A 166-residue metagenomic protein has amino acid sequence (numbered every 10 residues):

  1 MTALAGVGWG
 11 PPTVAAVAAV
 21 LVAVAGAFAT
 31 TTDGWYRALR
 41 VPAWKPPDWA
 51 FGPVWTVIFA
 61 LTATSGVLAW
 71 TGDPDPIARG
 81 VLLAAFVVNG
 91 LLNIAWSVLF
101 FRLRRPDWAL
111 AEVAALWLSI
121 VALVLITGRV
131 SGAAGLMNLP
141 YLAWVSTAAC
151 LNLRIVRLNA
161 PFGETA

Functional and structural regions predicted by a protein language model:
T2-F28: N-terminal signal-anchor transmembrane alpha helix
V20-A23, P76-V88: Structural signature of hydrophobic alpha-helical transmembrane segments
T30-P47, I155-A166: Cytosolic, membrane-interface loops and tails of multi-pass inner-membrane proteins
W35-R37, I94-R104: C-terminal ends of transmembrane helices
P46-A60, R105-L116: Membrane-interface loop-to-helix entry segments
V54-A69, N89-L92, A115-S119: Core segments of transmembrane alpha-helices that mediate helix-helix packing or line hydrophobic substrate/ligand
L83-W96, L110-L123, N138-S146: Hydrophobic alpha-helical segments of small multi-pass membrane proteins
F100-R105, A122-L136: Membrane-helix boundary connector in multi-pass membrane proteins
